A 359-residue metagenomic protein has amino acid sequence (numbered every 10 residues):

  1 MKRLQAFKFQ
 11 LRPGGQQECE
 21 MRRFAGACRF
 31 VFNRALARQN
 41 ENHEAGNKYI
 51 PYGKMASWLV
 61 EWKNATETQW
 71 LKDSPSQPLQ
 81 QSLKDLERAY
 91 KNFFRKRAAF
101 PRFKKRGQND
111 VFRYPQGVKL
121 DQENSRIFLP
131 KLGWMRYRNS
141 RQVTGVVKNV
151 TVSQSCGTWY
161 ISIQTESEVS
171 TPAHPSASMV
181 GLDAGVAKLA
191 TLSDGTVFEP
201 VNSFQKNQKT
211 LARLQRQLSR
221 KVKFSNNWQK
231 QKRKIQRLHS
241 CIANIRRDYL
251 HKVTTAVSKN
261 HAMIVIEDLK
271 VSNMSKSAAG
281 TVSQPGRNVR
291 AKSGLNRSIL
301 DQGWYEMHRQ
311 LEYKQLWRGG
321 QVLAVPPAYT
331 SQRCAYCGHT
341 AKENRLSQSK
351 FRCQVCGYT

Functional and structural regions predicted by a protein language model:
M1-L79: Gly/serine-rich nucleotide phosphate-binding loop at the start of the catalytic core of nucleotide/ADP-ribose-handling
Q5, C19, K131, N139-V146 (+1 more regions): Positively charged, helix-rich recognition surfaces that bind polyanionic ligands
A35, Q39, F93, R97 (+3 more regions): Solvent-exposed amphipathic alpha-helical surface segments
L36-H43, Y90, F94-P101, S167 (+1 more regions): Long, hydrophobic, amphipathic alpha-helical segments used as structural scaffolds
G53-S155, G280, R297, D301: Acidic carboxylate diad motif detector
